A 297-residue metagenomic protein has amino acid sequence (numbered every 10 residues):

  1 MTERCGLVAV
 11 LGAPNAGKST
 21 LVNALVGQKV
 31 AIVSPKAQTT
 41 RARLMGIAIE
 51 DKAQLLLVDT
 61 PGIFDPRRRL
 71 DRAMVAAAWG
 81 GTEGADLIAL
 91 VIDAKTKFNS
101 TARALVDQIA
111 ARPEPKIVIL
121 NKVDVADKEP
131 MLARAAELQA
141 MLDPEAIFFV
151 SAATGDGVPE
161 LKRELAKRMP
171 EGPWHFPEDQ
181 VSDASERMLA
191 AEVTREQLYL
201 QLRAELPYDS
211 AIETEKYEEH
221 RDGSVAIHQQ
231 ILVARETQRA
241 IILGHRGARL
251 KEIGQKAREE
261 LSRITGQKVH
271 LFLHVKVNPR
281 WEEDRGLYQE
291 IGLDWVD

Functional and structural regions predicted by a protein language model:
M1-G84: Conserved G1/Walker A P-loop phosphate-binding module
G17, G157, R249: Conserved glycine(s) of the Walker
Q28, I47-D51, G81, A85-I88 (+8 more regions): Conserved, well-folded catalytic cores of nucleic-acid-processing and energy-transducing macromolecular machines
T40, I63-D65, K97-F98, A126-D127 (+1 more regions): Catalytic P-loop NTPase motifs of RecA-like helicase/translocase cores
I49-Q54, A76-I147, E218-R221: Conserved C-terminal guanine-recognition region of P-loop GTPase G domains, centered on the G4
D59, N121, S151: Active-site glycine-centered loops adjacent to acidic/histidine catalytic or metal-binding residues that shape
P115, D124-S182: Canonical P-loop GTPase G-domain recognition
E186-D297: P-loop NTP-binding site
